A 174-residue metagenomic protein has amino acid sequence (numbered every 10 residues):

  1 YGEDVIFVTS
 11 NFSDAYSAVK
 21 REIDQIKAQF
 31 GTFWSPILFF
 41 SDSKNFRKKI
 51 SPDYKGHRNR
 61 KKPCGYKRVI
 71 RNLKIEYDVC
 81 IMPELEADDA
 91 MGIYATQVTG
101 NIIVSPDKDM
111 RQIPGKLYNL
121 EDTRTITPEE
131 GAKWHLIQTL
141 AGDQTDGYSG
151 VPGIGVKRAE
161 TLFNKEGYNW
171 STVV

Functional and structural regions predicted by a protein language model:
Y1-I37, S41-K44, K48-K49: Non-catalytic, usually N-terminal nucleic-acid engagement modules in DNA/RNA processing proteins
F7-T9, A18, T32-F33, H57-V174: Extended two-metal-dependent nuclease catalytic cores across DNA- and RNA-processing enzymes
F39, S43-D53, Y66-L73: A glycine-rich, hydrophobic loop/mini-helix early in the fold
